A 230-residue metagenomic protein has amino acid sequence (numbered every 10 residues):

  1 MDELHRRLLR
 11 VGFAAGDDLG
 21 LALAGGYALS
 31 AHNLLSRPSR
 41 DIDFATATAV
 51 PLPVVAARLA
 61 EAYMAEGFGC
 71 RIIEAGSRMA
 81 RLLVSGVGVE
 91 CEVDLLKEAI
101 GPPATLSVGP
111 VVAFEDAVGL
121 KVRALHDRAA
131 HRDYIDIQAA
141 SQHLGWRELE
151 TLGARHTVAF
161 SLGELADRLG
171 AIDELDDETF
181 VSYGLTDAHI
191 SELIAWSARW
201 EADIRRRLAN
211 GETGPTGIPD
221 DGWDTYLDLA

Functional and structural regions predicted by a protein language model:
M1-A230: Compositionally biased terminal segments of proteins
